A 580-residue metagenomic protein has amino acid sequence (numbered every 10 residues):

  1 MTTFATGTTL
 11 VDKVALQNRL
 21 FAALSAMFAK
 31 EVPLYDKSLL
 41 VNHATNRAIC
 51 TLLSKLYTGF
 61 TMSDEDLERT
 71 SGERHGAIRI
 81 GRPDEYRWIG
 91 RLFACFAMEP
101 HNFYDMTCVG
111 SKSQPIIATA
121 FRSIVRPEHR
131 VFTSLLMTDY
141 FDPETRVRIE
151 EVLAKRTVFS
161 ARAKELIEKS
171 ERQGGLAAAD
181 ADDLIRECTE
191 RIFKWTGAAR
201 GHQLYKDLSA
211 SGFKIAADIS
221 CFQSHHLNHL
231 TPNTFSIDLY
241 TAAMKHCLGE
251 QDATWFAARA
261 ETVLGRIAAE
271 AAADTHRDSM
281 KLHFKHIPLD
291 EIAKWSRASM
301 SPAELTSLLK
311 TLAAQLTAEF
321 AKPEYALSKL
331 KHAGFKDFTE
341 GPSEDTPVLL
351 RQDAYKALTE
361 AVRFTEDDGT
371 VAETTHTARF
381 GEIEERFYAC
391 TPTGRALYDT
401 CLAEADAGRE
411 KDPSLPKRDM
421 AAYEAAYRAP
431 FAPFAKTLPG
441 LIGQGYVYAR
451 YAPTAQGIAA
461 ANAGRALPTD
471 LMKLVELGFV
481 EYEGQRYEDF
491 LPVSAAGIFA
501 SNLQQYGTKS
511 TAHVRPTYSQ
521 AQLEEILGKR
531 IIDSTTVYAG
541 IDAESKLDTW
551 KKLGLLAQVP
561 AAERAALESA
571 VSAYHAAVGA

Functional and structural regions predicted by a protein language model:
M1-A580: Extended, well-ordered protein cores
